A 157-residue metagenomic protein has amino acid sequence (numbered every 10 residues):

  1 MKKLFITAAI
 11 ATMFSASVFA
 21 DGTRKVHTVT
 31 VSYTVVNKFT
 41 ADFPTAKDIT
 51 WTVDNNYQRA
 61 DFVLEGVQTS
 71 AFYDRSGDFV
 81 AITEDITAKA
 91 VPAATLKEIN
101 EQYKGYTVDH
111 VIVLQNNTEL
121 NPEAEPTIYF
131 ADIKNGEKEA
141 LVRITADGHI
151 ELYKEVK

Functional and structural regions predicted by a protein language model:
M1-R24: Bacterial Sec-dependent N-terminal signal peptides
D21-K157: Interaction-mediating elements
